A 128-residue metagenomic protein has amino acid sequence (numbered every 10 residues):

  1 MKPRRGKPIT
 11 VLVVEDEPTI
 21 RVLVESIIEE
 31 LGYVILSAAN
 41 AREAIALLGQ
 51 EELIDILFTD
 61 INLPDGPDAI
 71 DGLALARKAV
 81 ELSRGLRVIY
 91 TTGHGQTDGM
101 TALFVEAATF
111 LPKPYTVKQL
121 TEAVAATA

Functional and structural regions predicted by a protein language model:
M1-L12, P18, E25, L31 (+5 more regions): Non-catalytic signal-transmission and effector/linker regions of two-component phosphorelay proteins
T10, V34, L53-D55, R87: Structural signature of beta-strand start/N-cap positions in the alpha/beta core of ABC transporter nucleotide-binding
S37-I56, P64, M100: Acidic, metal-coordinating helix/loop segments flanking the phosphotransfer/catalytic sites of two-component signaling
N40, P67-L75: Acidic catalytic/metal-coordinating carboxylates
I61-P67: The short loop immediately C-terminal to the conserved phospho-acceptor aspartate in CheY-like receiver
H94-D98: Negatively charged, flexible loop motifs adjacent to catalytic sites in prokaryotic signal transduction proteins
A108: Short, glycine/charged-rich "phosphate-handling" switch motifs in NTP-dependent and phosphotransfer domains
